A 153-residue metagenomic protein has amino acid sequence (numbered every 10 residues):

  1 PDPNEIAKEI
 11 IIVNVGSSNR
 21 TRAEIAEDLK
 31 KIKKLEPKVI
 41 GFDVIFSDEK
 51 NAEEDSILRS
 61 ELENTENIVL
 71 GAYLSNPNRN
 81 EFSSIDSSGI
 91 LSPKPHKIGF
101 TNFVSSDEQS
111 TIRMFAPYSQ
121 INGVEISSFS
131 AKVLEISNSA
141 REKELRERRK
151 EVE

Functional and structural regions predicted by a protein language model:
P1-E153: Non-transmembrane functional regions of envelope-associated proteins
